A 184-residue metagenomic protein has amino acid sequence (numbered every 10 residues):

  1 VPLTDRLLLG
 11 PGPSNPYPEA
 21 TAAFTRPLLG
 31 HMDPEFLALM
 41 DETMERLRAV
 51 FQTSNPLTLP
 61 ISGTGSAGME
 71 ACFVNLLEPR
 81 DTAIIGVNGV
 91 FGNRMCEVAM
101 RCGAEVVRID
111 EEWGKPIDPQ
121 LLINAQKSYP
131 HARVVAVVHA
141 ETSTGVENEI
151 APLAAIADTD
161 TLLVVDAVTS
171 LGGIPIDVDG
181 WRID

Functional and structural regions predicted by a protein language model:
V1-D33: N-terminal "arm"/small-domain region of PLP-dependent enzymes with the aminotransferase-like
L3, G10, E42-T43, N55 (+1 more regions): Conserved PLP-enzyme active-site core in the AAT-like
F24-A71, E97-M100: Conserved N-terminal alpha-helix of the aminotransferase class I/II PLP-enzyme fold
